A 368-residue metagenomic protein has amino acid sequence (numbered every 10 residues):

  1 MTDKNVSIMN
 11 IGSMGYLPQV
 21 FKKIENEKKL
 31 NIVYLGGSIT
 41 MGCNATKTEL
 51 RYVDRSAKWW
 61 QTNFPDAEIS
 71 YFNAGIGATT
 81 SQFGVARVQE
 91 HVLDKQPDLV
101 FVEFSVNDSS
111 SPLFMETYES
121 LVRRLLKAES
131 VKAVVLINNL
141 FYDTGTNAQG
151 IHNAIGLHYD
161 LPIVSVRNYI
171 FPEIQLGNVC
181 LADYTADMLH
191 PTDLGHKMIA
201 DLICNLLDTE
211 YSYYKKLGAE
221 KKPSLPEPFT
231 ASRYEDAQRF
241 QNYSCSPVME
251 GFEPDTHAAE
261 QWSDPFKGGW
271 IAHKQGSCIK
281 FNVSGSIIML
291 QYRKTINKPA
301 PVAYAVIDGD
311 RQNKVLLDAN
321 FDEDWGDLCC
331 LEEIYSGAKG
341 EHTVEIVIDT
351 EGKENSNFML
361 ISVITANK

Functional and structural regions predicted by a protein language model:
M1-Y34, T40-K47, Q61-A67, N178 (+2 more regions): N-terminal secretory targeting modules
D3-K4, N10-Y16, A133-N138, N147-Y184 (+1 more regions): Extracellular serine-dependent O-acyl
G12-F21, V53-A57, S81-D94, E116-R124 (+1 more regions): Alpha-helical scaffolding within the catalytic cores of extracellular/periplasmic polymer-degrading hydrolases
N31-L35, S70-G75, L99-F104, A133-I137 (+1 more regions): Structural recognition of the beta-strand scaffold that forms the well-ordered cores of secreted hydrolase catalytic
V33-L35, M41, S81-M115: Oxyanion-hole/transition-state-stabilizing segment in secreted/luminal serine hydrolases and related acyltransferases
S38-M41, I76-S81, S105-S111, K132 (+3 more regions): Solvent-exposed loop/turn segments at secondary-structure junctions within structured extracellular/periplasmic domains
V53-Q82: Mobile, glycine- and charge-enriched loop segments and immediately flanking short secondary-structure elements within
F104-N107, E116-A154: Active-site segments of SGNH/GDSL-like serine hydrolases that catalyze O-acetyl group transfer/hydrolysis on lipids
